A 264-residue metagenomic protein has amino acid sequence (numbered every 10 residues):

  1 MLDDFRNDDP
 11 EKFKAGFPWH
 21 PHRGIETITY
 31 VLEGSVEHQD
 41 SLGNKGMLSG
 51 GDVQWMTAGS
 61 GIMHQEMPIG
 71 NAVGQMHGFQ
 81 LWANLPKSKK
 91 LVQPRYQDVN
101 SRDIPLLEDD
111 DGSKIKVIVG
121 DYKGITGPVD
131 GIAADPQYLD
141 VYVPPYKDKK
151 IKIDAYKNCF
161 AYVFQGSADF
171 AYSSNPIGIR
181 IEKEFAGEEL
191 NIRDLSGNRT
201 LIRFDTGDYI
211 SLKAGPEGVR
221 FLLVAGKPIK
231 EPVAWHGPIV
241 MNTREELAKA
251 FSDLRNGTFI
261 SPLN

Functional and structural regions predicted by a protein language model:
M1-N264: Jelly-roll (double-stranded beta-helix
